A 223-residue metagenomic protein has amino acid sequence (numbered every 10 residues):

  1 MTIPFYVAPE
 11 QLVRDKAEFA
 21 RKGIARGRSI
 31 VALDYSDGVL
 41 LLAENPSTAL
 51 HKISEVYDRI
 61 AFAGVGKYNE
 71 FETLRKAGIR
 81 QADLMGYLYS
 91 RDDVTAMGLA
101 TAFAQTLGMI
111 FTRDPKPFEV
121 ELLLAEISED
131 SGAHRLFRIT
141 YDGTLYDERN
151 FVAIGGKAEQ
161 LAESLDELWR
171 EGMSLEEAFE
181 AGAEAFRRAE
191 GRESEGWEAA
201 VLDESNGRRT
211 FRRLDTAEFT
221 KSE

Functional and structural regions predicted by a protein language model:
M1-E223: Long, low-complexity N-terminal extensions
